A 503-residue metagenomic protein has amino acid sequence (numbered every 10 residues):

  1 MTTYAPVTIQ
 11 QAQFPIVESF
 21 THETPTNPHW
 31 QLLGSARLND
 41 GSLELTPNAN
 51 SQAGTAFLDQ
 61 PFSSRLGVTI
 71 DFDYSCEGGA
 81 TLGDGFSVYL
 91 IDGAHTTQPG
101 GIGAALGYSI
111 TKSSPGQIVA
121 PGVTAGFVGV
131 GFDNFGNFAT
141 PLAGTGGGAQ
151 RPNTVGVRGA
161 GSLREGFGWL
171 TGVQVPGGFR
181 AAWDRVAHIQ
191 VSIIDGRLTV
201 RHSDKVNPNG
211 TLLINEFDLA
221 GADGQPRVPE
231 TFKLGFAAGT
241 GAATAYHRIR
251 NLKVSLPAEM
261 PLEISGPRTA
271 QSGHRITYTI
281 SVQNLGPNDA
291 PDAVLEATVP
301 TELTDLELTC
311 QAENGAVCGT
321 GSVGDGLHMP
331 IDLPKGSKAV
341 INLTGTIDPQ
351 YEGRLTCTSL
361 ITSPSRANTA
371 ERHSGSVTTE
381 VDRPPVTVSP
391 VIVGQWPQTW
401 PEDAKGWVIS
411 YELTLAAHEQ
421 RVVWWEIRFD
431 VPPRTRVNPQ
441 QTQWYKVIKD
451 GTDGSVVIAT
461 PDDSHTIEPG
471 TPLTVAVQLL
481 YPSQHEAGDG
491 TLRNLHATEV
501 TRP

Functional and structural regions predicted by a protein language model:
T2-Q11, P257-P384: Exported/extracytosolic protein signature
A12-A258: Polar, low-complexity loop segments and adjacent catalytic/binding residues used for recognizing and processing sugar
G34-R37, E313-C318, Q441-D450: Small-residue (G/S/T/A) turn/hinge positions that recur once per unit in extracellular repeat modules
A182-D184, Q271-R275, G336-K338, G406 (+1 more regions): Solvent-exposed, conformationally flexible loop/turn segments
S265-A270, G394-P401: Short beta-strand segments of immunoglobulin-like
V282-G286, T414-E419: Asparagine-centered strand-capping/turn motif at beta-strand->loop junctions
D292-L303, R421-I448: Short acidic, flexible loop segments centered on an aromatic residue
P330-G353, P364, S464-R502: Low-complexity, intrinsically disordered segments enriched in Ser/Thr together with acidic residues
